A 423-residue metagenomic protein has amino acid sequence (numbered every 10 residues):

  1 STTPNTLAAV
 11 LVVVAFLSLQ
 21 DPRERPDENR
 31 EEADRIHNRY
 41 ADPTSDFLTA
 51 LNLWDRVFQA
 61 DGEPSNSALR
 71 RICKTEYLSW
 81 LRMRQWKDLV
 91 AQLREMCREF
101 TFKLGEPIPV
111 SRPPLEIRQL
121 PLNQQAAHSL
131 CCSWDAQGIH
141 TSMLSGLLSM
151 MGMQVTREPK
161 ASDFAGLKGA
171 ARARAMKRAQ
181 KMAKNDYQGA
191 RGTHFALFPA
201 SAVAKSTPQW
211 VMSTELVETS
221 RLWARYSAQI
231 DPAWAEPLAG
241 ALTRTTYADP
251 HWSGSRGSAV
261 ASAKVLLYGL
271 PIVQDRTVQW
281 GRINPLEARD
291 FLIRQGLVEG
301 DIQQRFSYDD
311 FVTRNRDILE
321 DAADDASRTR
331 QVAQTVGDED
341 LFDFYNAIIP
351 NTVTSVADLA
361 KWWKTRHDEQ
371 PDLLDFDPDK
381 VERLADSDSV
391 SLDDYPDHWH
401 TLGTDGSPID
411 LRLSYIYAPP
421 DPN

Functional and structural regions predicted by a protein language model:
S1-R256, T277, L286, D290 (+1 more regions): Second RecA-like catalytic domain
A202-V203, E299-R305: Short amphipathic alpha-helical segments with coiled-coil-like heptad repeat character
T207-V211, T219-T277, G296, G300 (+3 more regions): C-terminal structured domains
I293, D309: Often metal-dependent polyanion-binding catalytic scaffolds in large enzymes
